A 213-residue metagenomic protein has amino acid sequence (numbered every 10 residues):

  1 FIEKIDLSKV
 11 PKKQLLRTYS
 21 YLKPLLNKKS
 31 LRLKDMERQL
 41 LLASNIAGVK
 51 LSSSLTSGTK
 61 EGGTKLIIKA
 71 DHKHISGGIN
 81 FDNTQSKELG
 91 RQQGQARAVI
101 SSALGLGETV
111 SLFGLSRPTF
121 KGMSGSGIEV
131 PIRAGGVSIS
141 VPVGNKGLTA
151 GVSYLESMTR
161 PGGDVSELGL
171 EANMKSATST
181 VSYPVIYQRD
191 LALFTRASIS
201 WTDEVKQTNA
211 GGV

Functional and structural regions predicted by a protein language model:
F1-Q85, F113-R133: Periplasmic polypeptide-binding modules associated with outer-membrane biogenesis and secretion
L51, I75-G77, L104-V110, G144-G151 (+1 more regions): Repeated loop/turn-to-beta-strand initiation elements of outer-membrane beta-barrel proteins
L55, I79-N83, A96, V110-S116 (+2 more regions): Transmembrane beta-barrel strands of outer-membrane/channel proteins
A70, I100-S102, V141-V143, Y183-V185: Residue-level signature of outer-membrane beta-barrel architecture
S86-G90, S126-P131, E167-M174, G212-V213: Replace "Gram-negative outer membrane beta-barrel proteins" with "bacterial and organellar outer membrane beta-barrel
Q92-A98, R133-V137, K175-S179: Hydrophobic, lipid-facing positions within transmembrane beta-strands of outer-membrane proteins
E108-L168: Surface-exposed beta-strand-turn/loop segments characteristic of Gram-negative outer-membrane beta-barrels
P142, T149-V213: Transmembrane beta-strand segments of outer-membrane beta-barrel domains in Gram-negative and organellar OMPs
